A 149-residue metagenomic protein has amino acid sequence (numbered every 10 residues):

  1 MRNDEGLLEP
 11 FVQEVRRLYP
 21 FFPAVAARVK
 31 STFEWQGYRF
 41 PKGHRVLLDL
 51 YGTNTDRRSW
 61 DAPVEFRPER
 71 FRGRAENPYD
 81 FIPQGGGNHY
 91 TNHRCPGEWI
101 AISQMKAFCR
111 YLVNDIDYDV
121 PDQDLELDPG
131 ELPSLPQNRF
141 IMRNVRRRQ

Functional and structural regions predicted by a protein language model:
R2-Y38: Conserved cytochrome P450 K-helix E-x-x-R motif and the immediately C-terminal K′/meander segment
D49-A75: Conserved cytochrome P450 K-helix/beta-meander segment immediately N-terminal to the heme-binding cysteine loop
G52-T53, H89, R147: Short, glycine-/Ser/Thr-/acidic-enriched flexible segments
S59, R72-D117, D124-L132: Cytochrome P450 heme-thiolate "Cys pocket" and heme-binding signature region
D128-Q149: Charge-rich, low-complexity terminal tails
